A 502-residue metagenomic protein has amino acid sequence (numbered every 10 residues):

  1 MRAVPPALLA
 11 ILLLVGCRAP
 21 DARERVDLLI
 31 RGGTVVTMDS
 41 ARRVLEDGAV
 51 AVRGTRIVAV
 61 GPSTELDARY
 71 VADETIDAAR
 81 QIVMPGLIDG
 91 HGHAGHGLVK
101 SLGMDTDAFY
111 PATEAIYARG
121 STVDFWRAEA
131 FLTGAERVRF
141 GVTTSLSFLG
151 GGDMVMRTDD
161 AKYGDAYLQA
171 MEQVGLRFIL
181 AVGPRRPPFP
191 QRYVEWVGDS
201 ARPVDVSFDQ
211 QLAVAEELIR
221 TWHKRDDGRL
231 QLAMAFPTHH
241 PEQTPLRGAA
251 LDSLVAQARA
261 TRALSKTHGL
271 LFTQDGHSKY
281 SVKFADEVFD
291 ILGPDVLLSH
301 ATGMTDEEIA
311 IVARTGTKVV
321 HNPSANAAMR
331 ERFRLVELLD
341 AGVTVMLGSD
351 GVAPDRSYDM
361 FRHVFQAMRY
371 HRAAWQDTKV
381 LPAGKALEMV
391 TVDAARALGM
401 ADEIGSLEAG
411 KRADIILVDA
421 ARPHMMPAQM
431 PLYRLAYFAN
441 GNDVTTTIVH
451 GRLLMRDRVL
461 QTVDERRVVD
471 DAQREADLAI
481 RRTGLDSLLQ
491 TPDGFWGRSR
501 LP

Functional and structural regions predicted by a protein language model:
L12-G48, V52-S63, T391-P502: Active-site microenvironment of metallo-dependent hydrolases
D21, D159-V296, E307: Metal-coordinating catalytic core of metallo-dependent amide/deamination hydrolases
R25-R31, D67-A108, A112, F131 (+3 more regions): Replace "His-x-His-based motif
I88-G90, S145-S147, F178-V182, L230-F236 (+4 more regions): Hydrophobic faces of well-ordered beta-strands that scaffold small-molecule active sites in alpha/beta enzyme cores
L98-A128, V155, D159, P187-V204 (+4 more regions): Active-site gating loops and adjacent loop-to-helix segments of metal-dependent hydrolytic enzymes
S101-R177, A213-D227, Q473: Alpha-helical scaffold segments that flank or form the walls of functional sites
K266-H268, D290-V296, I311-V320, D340-V345: Glycine-enriched alpha-helix->loop->beta-strand junction motifs that scaffold or abut catalytic
I291, V336-M425, F438-N440: His/Asp/Glu-enriched, well-ordered alpha-helical/loop segment that forms or immediately abuts the divalent-metal
